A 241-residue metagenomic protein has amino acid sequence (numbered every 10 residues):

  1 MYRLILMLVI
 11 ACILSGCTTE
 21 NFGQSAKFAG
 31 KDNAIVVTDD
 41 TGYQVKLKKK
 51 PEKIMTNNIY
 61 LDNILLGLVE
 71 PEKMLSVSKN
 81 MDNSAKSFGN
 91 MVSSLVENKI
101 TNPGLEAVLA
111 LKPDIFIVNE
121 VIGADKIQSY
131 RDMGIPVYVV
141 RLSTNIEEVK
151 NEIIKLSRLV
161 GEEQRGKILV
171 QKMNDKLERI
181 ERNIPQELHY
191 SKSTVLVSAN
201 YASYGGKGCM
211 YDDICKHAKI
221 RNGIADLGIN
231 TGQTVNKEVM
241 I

Functional and structural regions predicted by a protein language model:
M1-F22: Sec-dependent N-terminal signal peptides of Gram-positive bacterial secreted proteins and lipoproteins
G16-D62, Q164-V195: Bacterial Sec-exported substrate-binding components of ABC uptake systems
D40-G42, S94-E106, S143, G228-K237: Short helix-initiation/N-cap motifs at beta->coil->alpha
Q44, D125-S203, I224-D226, G232: Extracytoplasmic substrate-binding proteins
K48-P51, N58, D62-L66, L105 (+8 more regions): Extracytoplasmic/secreted envelope proteins and their assembly/folding machinery, especially bacterial periplasmic
T56-L109, I115-E120, G223: A short, structured surface patch at a secondary-structure boundary
Y60-N63, N80-N83, I115-F116, V121-A124 (+3 more regions): Solvent-exposed loop/turn segments at secondary-structure junctions within structured extracellular/periplasmic domains
M81-N83, K207-N236: Alpha-helical, coiled-coil/dimerization segments enriched in small aliphatic residues
